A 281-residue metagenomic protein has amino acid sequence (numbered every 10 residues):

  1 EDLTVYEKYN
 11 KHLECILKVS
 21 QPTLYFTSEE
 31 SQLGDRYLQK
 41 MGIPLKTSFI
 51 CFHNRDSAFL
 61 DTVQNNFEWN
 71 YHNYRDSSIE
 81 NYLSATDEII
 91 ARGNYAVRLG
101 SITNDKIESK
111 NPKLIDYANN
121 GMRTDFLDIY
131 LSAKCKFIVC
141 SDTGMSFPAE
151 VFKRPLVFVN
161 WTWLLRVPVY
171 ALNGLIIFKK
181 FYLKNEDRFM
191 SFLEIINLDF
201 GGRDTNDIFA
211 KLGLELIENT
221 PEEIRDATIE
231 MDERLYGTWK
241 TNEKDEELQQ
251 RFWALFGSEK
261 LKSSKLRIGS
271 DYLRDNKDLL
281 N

Functional and structural regions predicted by a protein language model:
E1-K40, L172-N281: Leloir-type glycosyltransferase catalytic cores
S28, Q32, N73-D76, E80 (+2 more regions): Conserved phosphate-coordination/catalytic loops
L38-S48: Glycine-rich phosphate/diphosphate-binding loops that line cofactor/substrate pockets in enzymes
Q39, L83-D87, Y130-A133, I229 (+1 more regions): Surface-exposed alpha-helical segments enriched in charged/polar residues
T47, F52-L60, I79-T124, D245-E247 (+1 more regions): Catalytic donor nucleotide-activated moiety binding site of glycosyltransferases and closely related
A58-T62, D105-E108, F147-P148, L165-V169: Short catalytic/ligand-binding loop motif for oxyanion handling, primarily in non-cytosolic enzymes, centered on
F59-S77: A solvent-exposed, charged loop/short amphipathic helix patch at secondary-structure junctions
D128-G174: A donor-sugar binding/catalytic signature common to diverse glycosyltransferases and related nucleotide-sugar
